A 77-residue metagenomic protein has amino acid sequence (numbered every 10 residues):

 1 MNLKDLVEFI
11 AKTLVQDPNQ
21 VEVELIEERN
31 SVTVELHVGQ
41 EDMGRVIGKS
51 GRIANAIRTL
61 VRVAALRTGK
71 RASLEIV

Functional and structural regions predicted by a protein language model:
M1-M43, A56-V77: RNA-contacting regions in translation and RNA-metabolism proteins, encompassing KH/S1 modules where present
G44-R52: Amphipathic, hydrophobic secondary-structure cores in small proteins
